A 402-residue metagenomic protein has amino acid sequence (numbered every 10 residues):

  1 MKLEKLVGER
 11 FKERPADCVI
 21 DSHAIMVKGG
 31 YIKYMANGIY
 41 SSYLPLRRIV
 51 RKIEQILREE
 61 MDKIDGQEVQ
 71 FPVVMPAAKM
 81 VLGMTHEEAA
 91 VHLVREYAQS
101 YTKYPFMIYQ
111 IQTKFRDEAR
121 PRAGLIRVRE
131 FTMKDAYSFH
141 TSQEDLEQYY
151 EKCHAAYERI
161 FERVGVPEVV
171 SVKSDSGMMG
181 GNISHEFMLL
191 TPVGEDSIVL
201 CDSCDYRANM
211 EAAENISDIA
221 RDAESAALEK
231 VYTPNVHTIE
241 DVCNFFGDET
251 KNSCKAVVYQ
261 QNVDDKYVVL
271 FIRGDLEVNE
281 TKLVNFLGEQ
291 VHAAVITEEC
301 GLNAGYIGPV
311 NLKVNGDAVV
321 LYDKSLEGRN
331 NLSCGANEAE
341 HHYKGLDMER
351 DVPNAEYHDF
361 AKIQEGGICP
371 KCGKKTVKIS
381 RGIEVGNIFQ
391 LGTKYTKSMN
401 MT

Functional and structural regions predicted by a protein language model:
M1-A77, T132, Y137-G177, D275-L276: TRNA-binding/sensing appendages of the translation machinery
M1-Y34, D65, K103-V128, G386-N387 (+2 more regions): Conserved oxyanion/phosphate-binding beta-strand-loop segments in alpha/beta enzyme cores
A36, Y43-L44, G83-M84, T113 (+3 more regions): Pocket-edge structural micro-motifs
A78-T113: Hydrophobic alpha-helical hairpins/lids featuring a short glycine-rich hinge
E87-R95, R120, L125-A136, E144-T402: Extended, low-hydrophobicity, polar/charged segments
